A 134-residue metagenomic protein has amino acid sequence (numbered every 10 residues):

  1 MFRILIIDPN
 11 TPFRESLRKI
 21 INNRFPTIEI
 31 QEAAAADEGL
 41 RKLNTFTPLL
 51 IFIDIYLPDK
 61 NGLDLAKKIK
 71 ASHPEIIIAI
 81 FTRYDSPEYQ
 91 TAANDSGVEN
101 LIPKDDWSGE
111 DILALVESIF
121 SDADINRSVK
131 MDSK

Functional and structural regions predicted by a protein language model:
D8, D54, T82: Active-site residues of response regulator receiver
T11-Q31: Two-component/phosphorelay signaling modules centered on CheY-like receiver
E32-L50: Acidic, metal-coordinating helix/loop segments flanking the phosphotransfer/catalytic sites of two-component signaling
A35, N61-D64: Acidic catalytic/metal-coordinating carboxylates
R41, L63-P74: Short amphipathic alpha-helix used as the core "switch/output" element in two-component signaling
P58, S86: The feature encodes the CheY-like receiver
E75-D85: A short, hydrophobic beta-strand element within the central beta-sheet of small alpha/beta folds
A93-N100: As written
